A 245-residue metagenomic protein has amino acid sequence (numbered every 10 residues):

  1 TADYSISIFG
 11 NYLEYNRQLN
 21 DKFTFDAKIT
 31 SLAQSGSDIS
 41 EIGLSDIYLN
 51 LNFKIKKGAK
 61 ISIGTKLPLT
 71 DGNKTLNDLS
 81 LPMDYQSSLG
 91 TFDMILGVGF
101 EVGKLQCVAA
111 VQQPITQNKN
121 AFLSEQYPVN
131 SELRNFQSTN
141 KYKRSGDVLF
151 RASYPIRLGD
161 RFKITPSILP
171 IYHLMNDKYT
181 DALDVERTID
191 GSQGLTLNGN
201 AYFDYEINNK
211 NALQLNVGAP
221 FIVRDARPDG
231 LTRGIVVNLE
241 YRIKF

Functional and structural regions predicted by a protein language model:
T1, R17, I29-S35, T65-D71 (+5 more regions): Transmembrane beta-strands of outer-membrane beta-barrel pores
A2, I6-I8, G36-L44, G72-S80 (+3 more regions): Outer-membrane beta-barrel translocator domains and adjoining extracellular loop/strand segments of Gram-negative
Y4-S35, K104, I115-R134: Glycine- and aromatic-enriched membrane insertion/assembly motifs of diderm outer-membrane and organelle channel
S5-N11, E41-I47, S88-M94, E101-G103 (+3 more regions): Residues that define the transmembrane beta-barrel architecture of outer-membrane proteins
F9-N20, I47-K54, L96-F100, F150-Y154 (+2 more regions): Feature captures outer-membrane beta-barrel proteins of Gram-negative bacteria and organelles
K22-A27, K57-I61, G103-V108, D160-I164 (+1 more regions): Repeated loop/turn-to-beta-strand initiation elements of outer-membrane beta-barrel proteins
S40-N140: Outer-membrane pore/translocation modules
S62, E132-F245: Outer membrane beta-barrel transmembrane domains
